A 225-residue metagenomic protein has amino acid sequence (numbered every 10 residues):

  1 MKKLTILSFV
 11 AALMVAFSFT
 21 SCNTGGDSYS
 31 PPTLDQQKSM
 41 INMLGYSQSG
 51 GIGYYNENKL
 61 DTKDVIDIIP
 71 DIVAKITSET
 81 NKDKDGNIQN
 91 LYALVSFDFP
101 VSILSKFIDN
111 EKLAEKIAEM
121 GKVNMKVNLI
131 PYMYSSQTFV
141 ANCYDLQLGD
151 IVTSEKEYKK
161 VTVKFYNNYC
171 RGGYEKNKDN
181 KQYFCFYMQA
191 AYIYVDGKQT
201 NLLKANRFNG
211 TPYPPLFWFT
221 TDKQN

Functional and structural regions predicted by a protein language model:
M1-S47: Bacterial Sec-dependent N-terminal signal peptides
D27-P32, K164-Y169, Y174-N225: Edge beta-strand at a domain terminus
S39-T62: Tryptophan-anchored aromatic micro-motifs
N42-S49, F139-D145, K181-C185: Short, hydrophobic/aromatic-rich segments at coil-to-beta transitions
S49-E57, D98-S102, Y144-T153, Y187-D196: Generic short beta-strand segments
Y55-T62, P100-E111, A191-F208: Short, cysteine-centered beta-strand-loop-beta hairpins and adjacent loop/turn segments enriched in charged/polar
V65-D71, K122-N124, K156-N167, R207-F217: Amphipathic hydrophobic-ligand
E79-E175: Predominantly extracellular/secreted and cell-surface proteins with exposed, flexible low-complexity segments
